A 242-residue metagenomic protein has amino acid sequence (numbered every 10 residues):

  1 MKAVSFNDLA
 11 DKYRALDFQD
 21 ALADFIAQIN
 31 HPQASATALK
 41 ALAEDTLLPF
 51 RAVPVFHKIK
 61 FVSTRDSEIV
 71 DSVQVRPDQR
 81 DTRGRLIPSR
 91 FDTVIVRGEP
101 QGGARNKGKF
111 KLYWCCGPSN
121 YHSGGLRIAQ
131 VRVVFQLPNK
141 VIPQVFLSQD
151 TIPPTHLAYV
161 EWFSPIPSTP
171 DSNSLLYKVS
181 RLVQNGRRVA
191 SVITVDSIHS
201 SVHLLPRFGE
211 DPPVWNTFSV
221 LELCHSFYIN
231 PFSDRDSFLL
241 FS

Functional and structural regions predicted by a protein language model:
M1-S242: Terminal interaction-prone segments of large eukaryotic proteins
